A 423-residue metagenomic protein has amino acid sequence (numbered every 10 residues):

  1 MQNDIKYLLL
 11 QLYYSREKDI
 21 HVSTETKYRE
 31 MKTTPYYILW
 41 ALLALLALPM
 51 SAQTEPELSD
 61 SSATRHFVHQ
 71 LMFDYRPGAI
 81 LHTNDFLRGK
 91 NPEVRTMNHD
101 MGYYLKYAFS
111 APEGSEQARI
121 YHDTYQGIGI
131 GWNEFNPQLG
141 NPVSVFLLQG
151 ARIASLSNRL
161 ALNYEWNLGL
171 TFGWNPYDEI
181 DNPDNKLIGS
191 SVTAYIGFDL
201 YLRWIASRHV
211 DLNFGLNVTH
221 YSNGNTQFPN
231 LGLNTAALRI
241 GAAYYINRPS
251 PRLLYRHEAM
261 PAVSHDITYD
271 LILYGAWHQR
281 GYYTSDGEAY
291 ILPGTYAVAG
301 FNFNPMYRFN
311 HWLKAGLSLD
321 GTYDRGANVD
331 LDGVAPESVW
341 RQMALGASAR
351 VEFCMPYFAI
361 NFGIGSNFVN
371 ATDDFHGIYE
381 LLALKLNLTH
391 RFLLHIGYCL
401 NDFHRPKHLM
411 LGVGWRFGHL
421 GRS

Functional and structural regions predicted by a protein language model:
T64, H69-V94, S115-R119, R159-S207 (+2 more regions): Outer-membrane beta-barrel translocator/channel fold
R65-L71, I120-Q126, N158-Y164, R208-L212 (+6 more regions): Outer-envelope beta-barrel architecture signal
F67, M97-Y103, L139-V145, L160 (+9 more regions): Residues that define the transmembrane beta-barrel architecture of outer-membrane proteins
F73, Y103-F109, L147-I153, W166-L170 (+10 more regions): Residues on the lipid-exposed face of transmembrane beta-strands in outer-membrane beta-barrel proteins
Y75-L81, F109-A111, I130-N136, L168-P176 (+8 more regions): Transmembrane beta-strands of outer-membrane beta-barrel pores
I80-G102, L139, Q279-F301: Surface-exposed strand-loop-strand hairpins of Gram-negative outer-membrane beta-barrel proteins
G114-E116, W204, R208-L212, R248-P251 (+4 more regions): Repeated loop/turn-to-beta-strand initiation elements of outer-membrane beta-barrel proteins
N234-Y255, P406-S423: Outer-membrane beta-barrel "beta-signal"
